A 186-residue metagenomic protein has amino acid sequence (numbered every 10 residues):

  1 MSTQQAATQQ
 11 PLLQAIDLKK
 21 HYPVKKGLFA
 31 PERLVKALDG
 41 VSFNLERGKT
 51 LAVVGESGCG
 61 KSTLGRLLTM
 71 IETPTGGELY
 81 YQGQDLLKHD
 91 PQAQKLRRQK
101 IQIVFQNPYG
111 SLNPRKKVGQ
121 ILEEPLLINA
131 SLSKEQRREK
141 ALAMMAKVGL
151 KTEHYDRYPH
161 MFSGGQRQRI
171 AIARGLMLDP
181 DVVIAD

Functional and structural regions predicted by a protein language model:
L28-E32, L86-Q102, Q120, I128 (+1 more regions): ABC ATPase NBD coupling module
T69: Helix-to-loop junction immediately C-terminal to a conserved catalytic motif
G77-D85: Conserved ABC transporter NBD signature motif
D85, E135-E153: Conserved ABC ATPase "signature" region
Y158-F162, Q166: Conserved ABC ATPase signature
I172: Hydrophobic anchor residue at the start of the ABC signature
D179: Conserved catalytic motifs of ABC-family nucleotide-binding domains
